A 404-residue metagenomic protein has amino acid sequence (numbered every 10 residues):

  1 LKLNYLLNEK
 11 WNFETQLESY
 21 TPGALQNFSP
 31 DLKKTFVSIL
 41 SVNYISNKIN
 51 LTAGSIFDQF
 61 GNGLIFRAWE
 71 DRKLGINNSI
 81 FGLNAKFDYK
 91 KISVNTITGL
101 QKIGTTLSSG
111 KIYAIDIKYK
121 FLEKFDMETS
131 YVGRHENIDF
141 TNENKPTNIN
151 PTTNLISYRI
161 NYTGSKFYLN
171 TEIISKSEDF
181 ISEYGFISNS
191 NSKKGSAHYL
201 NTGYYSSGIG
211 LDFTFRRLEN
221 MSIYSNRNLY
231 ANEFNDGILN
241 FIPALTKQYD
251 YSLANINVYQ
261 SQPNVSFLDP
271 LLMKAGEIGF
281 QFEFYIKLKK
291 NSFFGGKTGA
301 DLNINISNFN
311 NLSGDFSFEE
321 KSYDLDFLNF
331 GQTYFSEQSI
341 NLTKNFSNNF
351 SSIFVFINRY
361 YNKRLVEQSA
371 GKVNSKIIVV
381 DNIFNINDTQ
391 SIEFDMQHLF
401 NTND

Functional and structural regions predicted by a protein language model:
L1-D58, L64-R67, G75-T98, S108-F125 (+15 more regions): Beta-barrel outer-membrane channel/assembly domains of diderm bacteria
E18-Q26, I49, I56-D71, I92 (+8 more regions): Sequence/structural signature of outer-membrane beta-barrel proteins
A24, F28-L32, A68-E70, G75-N77 (+7 more regions): General N-terminal targeting signals
E70-R72, N78-L83, K124-F125, N189 (+2 more regions): Short, surface-exposed, polar/charged, turn-prone segments marking secondary-structure boundaries
I149-D404: Exposed, low-structure sequence patches enriched in small/polar residues
